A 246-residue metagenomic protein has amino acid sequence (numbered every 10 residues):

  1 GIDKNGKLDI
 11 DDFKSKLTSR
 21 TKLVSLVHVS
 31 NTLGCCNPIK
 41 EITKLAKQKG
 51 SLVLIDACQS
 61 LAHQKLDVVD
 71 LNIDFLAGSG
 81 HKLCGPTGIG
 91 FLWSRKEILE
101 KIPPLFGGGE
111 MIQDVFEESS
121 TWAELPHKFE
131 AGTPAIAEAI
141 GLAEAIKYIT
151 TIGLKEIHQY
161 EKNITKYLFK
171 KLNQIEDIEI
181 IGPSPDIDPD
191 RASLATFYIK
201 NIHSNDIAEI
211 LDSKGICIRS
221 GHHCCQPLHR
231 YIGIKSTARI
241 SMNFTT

Functional and structural regions predicted by a protein language model:
G1-T246: Pyridoxal 5′-phosphate
